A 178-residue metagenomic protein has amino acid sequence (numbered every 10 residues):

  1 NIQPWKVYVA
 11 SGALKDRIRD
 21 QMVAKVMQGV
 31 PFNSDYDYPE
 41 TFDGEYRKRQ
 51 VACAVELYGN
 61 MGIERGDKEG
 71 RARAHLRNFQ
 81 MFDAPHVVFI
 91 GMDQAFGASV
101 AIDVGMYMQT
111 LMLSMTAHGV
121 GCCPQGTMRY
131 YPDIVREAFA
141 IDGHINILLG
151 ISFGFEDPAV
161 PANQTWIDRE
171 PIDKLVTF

Functional and structural regions predicted by a protein language model:
N1-F178: Acidic, surface-exposed loops and disordered segments
